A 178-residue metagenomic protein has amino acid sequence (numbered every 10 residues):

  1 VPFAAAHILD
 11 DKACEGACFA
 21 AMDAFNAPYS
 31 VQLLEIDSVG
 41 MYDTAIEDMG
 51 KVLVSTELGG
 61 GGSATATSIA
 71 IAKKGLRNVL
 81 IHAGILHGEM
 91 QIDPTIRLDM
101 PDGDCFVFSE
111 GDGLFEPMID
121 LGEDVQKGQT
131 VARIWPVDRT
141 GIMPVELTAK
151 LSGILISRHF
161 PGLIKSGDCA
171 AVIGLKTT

Functional and structural regions predicted by a protein language model:
V1-T178: Structured catalytic-domain cores with a bias toward divalent-metal coordination
